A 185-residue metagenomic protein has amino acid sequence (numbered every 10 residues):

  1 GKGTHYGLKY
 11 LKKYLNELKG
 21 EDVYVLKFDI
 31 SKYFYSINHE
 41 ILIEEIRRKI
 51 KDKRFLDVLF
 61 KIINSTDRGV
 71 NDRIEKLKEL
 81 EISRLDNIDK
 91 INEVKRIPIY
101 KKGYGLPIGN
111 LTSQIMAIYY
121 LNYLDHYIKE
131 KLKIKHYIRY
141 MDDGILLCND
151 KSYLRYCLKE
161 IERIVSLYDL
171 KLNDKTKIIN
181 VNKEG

Functional and structural regions predicted by a protein language model:
G1-K9, K13: Well-ordered mid-protein domain cores that form the structural environment of catalytic cofactors
K12-M141, I145-E162, Y168-K175, I179-V181: Conserved polymerase palm-domain catalytic core
